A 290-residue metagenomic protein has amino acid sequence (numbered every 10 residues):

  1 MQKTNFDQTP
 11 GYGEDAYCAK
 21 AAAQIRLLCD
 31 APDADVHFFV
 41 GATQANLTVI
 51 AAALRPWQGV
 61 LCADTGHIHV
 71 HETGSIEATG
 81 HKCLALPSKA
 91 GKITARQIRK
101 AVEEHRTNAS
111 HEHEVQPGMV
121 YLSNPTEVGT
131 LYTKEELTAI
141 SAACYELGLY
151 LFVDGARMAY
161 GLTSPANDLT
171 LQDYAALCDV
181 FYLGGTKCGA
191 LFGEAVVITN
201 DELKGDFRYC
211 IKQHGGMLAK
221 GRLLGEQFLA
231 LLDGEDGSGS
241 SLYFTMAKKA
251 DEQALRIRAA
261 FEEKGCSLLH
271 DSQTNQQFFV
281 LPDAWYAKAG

Functional and structural regions predicted by a protein language model:
M1-A42, D64-H69, S75: Conserved N-terminal alpha-helix of the aminotransferase class I/II PLP-enzyme fold
I25, A45, I76, V120 (+5 more regions): Buried hydrophobic positions in well-ordered alpha/beta secondary-structure cores of metabolic enzymes
D33-L54, L84-G91: Conserved core of the PLP fold type I
A52-V70, R99: Conserved PLP-anchoring active-site segment centered on the Schiff-base-forming lysine
V60, C83-L84, L151-V153, L268: Hydrophobic beta-strand scaffold residues
G80-G118, L122-P125, Y132-A139: PLP-dependent aminotransferase-class I/II
Q116-G118, S123, L131, D168-T274 (+1 more regions): Active-site C-terminal subdomain of aminotransferase-like
Y132-S164: Catalytic PLP-binding core of fold-type I/II PLP enzymes
